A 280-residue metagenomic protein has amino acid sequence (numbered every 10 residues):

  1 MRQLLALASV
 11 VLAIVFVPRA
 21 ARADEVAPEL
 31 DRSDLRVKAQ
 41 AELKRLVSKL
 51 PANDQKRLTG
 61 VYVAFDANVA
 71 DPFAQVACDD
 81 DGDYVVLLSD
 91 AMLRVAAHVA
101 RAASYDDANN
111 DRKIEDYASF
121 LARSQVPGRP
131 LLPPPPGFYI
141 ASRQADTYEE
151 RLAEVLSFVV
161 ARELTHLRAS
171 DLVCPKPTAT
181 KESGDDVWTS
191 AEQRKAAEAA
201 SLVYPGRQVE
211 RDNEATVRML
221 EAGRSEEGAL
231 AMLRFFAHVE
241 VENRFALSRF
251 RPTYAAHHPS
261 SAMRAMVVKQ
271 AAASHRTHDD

Functional and structural regions predicted by a protein language model:
M1-L4: Positively charged n-region of N-terminal signal peptides that target proteins for export
A6, A23-D81, V85, D90-R94 (+3 more regions): C-terminal capping/extension segments of zinc metalloprotease domains
A6-V15: Bacterial N-terminal signal peptides
I14-V17, P259: Coiled-coil-like amphipathic alpha-helices with heptad-repeat character
V17-A23: Sec/Tat signal peptide C-region and signal peptidase I cleavage site
A77-A153: Active-site scaffold of zinc-dependent metalloenzymes
Y148, L152, L156, A199 (+1 more regions): Conserved aromatic-histidine-acidic binding/catalytic patches
R151-R168: Short alpha-helix carrying the canonical HExxH Zn2+-binding catalytic motif
